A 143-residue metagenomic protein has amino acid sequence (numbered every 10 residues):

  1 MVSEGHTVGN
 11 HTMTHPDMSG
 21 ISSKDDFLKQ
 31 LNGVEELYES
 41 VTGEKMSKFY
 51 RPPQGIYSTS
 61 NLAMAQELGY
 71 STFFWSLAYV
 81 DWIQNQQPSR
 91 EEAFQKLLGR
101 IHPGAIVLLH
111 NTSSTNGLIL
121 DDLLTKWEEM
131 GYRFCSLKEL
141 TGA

Functional and structural regions predicted by a protein language model:
M1-E91, Q95-L108: Metal-dependent polysaccharide deacetylase catalytic core of the NodB/CE4 family, i.e., the active-site-bearing domain
G104-T115, I119: Catalytic cysteine-centered active loop of the rhodanese-like fold, especially the PTP/DSP P-loop
T115-A143: C-terminal domain-boundary segment and adjacent tail
